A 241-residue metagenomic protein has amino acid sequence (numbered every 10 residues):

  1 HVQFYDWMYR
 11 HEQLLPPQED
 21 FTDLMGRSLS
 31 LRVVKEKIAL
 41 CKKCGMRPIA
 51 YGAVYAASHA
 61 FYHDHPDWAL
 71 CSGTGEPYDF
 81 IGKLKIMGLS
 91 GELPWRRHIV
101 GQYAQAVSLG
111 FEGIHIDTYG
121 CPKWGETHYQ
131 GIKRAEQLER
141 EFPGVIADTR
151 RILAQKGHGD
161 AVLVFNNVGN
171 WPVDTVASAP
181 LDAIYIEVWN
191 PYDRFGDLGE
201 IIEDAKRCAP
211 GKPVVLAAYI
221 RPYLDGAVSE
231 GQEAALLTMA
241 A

Functional and structural regions predicted by a protein language model:
H1, W7, H11-H63, P94-H98 (+1 more regions): Aromatic- and glycine-enriched glycan-recognition loops and surfaces that form the carbohydrate-binding subsites
Q3-Y5, I49-A53, D117, V164-N167 (+2 more regions): A cross-family glycoside hydrolase active-site/sugar-binding cleft signature
M8-H11, Y55-A57, G120-P122, G169-W171 (+2 more regions): Solvent-exposed loop/turn segments at secondary-structure junctions within structured extracellular/periplasmic domains
Q13-P16, A60-Y62, W124-Y129, D174-S178 (+1 more regions): A short acidic (Asp/Glu
L14-R32, F80-V100, H128-F142, I184-Y192 (+1 more regions): The substrate-binding groove and active-site-proximal loops of carbohydrate-active enzymes, especially glycoside
V34, I49-L109: Active-site-adjacent "subsite" loops/lids of carbohydrate-active enzymes
G91-P213: Active-site neighborhood of glycoside hydrolase catalytic domains
T118, L198-G199, A205-A241: Aromatic/acidic polysaccharide-binding cleft in carbohydrate-active enzymes
